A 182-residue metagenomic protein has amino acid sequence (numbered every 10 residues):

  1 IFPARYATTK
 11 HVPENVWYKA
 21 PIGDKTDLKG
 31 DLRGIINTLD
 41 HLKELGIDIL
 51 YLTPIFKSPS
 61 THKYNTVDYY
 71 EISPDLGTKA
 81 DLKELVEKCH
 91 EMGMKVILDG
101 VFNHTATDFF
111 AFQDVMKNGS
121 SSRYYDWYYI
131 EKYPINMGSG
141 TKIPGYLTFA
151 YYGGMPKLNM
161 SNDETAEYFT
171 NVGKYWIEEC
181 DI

Functional and structural regions predicted by a protein language model:
F2-D48, I55-C180: Substrate-binding/active-site clefts of carbohydrate-active enzymes
